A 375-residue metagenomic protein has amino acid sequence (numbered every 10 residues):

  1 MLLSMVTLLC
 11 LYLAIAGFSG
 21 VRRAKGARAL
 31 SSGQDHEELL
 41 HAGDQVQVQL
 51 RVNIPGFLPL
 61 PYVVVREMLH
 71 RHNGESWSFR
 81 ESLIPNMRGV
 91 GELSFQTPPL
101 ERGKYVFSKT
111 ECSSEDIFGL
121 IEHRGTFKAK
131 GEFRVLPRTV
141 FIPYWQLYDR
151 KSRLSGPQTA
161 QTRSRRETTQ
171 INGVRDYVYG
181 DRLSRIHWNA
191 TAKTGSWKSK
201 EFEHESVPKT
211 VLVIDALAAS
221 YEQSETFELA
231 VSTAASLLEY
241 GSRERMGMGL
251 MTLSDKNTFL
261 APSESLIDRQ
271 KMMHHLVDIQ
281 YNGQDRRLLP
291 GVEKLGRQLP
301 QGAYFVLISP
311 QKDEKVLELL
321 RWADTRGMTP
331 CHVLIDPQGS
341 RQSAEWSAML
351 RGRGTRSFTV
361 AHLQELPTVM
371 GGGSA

Functional and structural regions predicted by a protein language model:
M1, R138, R163, K200 (+4 more regions): Intrinsic-disorder/low-complexity, polar/charged segments
M1-A27, Q47-Q49, N282-A375: Von Willebrand factor type A / integrin I
C10-L260, Y304-I308, W322: An amphipathic, basic-hydrophobic helix/alpha-beta surface used to engage anionic, phosphate-rich ligands or surfaces
F57, R102-G103, Q280-G283, L299: Short coil/turn residues that cap or connect secondary-structure elements
Y62, I171, R269-Q270, S343: Alpha-helix initiation and N-capping motif
S199, L260-S263, L317-L319, S343: Short, well-ordered secondary-structure micro-motifs
F259-V292: Short, charged loop segments at secondary-structure junctions
